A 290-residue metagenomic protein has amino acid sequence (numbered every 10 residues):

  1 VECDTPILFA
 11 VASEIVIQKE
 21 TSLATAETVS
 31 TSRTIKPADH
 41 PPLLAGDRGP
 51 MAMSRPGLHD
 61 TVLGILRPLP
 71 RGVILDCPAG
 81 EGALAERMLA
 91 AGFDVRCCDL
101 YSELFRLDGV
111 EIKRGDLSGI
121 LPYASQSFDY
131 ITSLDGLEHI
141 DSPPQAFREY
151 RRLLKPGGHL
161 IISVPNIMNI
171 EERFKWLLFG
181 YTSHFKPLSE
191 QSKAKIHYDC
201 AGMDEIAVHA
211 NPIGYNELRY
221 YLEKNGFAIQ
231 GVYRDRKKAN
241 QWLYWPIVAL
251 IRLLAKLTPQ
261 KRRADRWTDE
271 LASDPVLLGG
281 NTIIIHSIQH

Functional and structural regions predicted by a protein language model:
I15-L69: Conserved class I S-adenosyl-L-methionine
H40, L44, R48-M53, G57 (+5 more regions): S-adenosyl-L-methionine-dependent methyltransferase catalytic module, highlighting the catalytic core
D60-W176, I283-H290: Conserved SAM-binding loop
